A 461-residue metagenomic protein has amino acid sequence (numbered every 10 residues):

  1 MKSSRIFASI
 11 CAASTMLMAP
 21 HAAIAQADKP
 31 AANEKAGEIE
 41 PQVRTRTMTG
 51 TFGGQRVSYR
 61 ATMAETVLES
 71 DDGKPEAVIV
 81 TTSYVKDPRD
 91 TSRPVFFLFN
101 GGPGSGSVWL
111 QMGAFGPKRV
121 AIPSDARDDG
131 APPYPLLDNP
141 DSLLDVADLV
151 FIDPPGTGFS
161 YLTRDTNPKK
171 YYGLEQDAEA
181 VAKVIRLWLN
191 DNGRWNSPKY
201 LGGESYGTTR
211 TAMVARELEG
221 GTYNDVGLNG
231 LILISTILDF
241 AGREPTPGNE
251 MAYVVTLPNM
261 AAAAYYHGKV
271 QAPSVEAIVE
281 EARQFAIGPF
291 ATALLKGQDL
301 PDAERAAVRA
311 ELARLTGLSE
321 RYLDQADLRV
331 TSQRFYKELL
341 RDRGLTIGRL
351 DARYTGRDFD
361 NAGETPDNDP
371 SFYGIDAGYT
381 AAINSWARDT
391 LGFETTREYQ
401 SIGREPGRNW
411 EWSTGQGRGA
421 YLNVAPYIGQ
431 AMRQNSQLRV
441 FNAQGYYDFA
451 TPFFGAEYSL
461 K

Functional and structural regions predicted by a protein language model:
A8-A19: Bacterial N-terminal signal peptides
A27-A32, G73-K170: N-terminal cap/lid subdomain of alpha/beta-hydrolase-fold enzymes
E65, V120-R194, A241-T256, A263-P273 (+6 more regions): Active-site-proximal cap/loop segments of hydrolase catalytic domains
P117-I122, A215, E219-T316: A catalytic-pocket lid/entrance helix-loop region that shapes and gates access to the active site across common
G193-Y206: Alpha/beta-hydrolase fold nucleophile elbow
G203-R216: Glycine-rich nucleophile elbow surrounding the catalytic serine of serine-hydrolase chemistry
M213-V214, Q325-L328, L438, P452-K461: Short alpha-helix in the alpha/beta-hydrolase fold that links the catalytic acid
G297-A450: Alpha/beta-hydrolase fold catalytic core
